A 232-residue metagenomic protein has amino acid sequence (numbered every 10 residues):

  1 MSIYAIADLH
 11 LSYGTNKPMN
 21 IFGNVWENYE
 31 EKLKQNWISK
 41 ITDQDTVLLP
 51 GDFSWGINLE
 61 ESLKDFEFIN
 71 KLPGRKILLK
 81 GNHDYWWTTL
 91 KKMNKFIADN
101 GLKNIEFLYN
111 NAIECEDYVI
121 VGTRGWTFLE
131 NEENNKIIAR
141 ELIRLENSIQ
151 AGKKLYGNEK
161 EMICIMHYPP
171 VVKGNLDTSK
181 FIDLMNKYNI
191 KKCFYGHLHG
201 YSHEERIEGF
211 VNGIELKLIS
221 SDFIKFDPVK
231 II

Functional and structural regions predicted by a protein language model:
M1-I3, D43, N158, K230-I232: Short, Lys/Arg-enriched, disordered terminal segments
S2, N16-C115, D177-I190, I214 (+1 more regions): Core catalytic region of metal-dependent phosphoesterases/phosphodiesterases, especially metallo-beta-lactamase-like
I3-A5, L48, I120, I163-I165 (+1 more regions): Structural motif
A7-L11, G51-S54, N82-D84, N111 (+4 more regions): Active-site metal-binding loops of divalent metal-dependent hydrolases
L9-G14, T88-L176: Conserved catalytic scaffold of divalent metal-dependent phosphoesterases
S12-K17, F226: Short N-terminal binding/cap micro-motifs at the start of the first secondary-structure element
I38-S39, K153, I231-I232: Short amphipathic alpha-helix with an adjacent loop that forms part of the alpha/beta core around
I77, V171-I232: Conserved beta-sheet core of the metallophosphoesterase superfamily
